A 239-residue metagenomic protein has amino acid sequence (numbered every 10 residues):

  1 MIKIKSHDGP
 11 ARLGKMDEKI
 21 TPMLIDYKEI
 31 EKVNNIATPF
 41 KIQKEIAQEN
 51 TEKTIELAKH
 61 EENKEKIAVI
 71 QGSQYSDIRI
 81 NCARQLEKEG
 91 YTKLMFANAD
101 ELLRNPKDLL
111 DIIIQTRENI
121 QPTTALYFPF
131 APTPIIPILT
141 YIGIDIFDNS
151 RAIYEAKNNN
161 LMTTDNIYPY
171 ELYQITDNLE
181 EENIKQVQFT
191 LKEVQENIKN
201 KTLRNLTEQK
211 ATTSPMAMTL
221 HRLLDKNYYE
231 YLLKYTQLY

Functional and structural regions predicted by a protein language model:
M1-A11, Q174-Y239: C-terminal extensions of enzymes
M1-E65, K192: Non-catalytic, usually N-terminal nucleic-acid engagement modules in DNA/RNA processing proteins
K44-Q48, L103, E181: Charge-dense, low-complexity intrinsically disordered segments
T51-K59, A83-R84, L110-R117, E180 (+2 more regions): Generic structural signal for well-ordered alpha-helices, preferentially at hydrophobic/aromatic core positions
L57-H60, N119, N197, Q209: Residues that form generic nucleotide/phosphate-binding pockets
E65-N178: Glycine-rich phosphate/ribose-binding loops and adjacent secondary-structure elements that form binding surfaces
